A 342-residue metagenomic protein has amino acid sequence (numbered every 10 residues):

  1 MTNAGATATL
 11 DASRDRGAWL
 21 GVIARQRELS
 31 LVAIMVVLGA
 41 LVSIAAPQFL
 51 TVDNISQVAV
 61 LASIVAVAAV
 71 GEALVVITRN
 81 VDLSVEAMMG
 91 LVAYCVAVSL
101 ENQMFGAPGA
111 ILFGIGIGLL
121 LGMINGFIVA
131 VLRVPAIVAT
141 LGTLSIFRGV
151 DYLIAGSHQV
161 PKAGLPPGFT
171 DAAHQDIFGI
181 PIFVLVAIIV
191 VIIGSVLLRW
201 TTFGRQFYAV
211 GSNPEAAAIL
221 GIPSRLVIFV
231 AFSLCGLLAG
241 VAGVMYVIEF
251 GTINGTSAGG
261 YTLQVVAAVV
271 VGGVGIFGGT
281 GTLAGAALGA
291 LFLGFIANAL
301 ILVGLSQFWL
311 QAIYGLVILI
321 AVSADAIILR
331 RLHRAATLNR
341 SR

Functional and structural regions predicted by a protein language model:
M1-V36, I219-L226, L300-R342: Cytosolic-side transmembrane-helix boundaries in multi-pass membrane proteins
W19-I23, V76-V81, L119-P161, W200-T202 (+3 more regions): Short loop segments and helix-boundary regions at transmembrane helix junctions of multi-pass inner-membrane proteins
L29-A33, V58, A66, A87-L91 (+7 more regions): Hydrophobic alpha-helical transmembrane segments
L31-S43, E72, L144, R148 (+5 more regions): Hydrophobic core segments of alpha-helical transmembrane domains in multi-pass membrane transport and ion-translocation
V36-Q103, F127-V134, V266-V269, G273-L283 (+1 more regions): Single transmembrane alpha-helix segments in multi-pass membrane proteins
F105-G114, L119-N125, V129, I177-N254: Helix-loop-helix "hairpin" substructures at the membrane interface of multi-pass membrane proteins
A136-W200, V227-V230, E249-A258, R334-R342: Transmembrane helix-bundle core of multi-pass membrane transporters and related energy-transducing complexes
A239, E249-G315: Transmembrane alpha-helical segments in multi-pass inner-membrane proteins
